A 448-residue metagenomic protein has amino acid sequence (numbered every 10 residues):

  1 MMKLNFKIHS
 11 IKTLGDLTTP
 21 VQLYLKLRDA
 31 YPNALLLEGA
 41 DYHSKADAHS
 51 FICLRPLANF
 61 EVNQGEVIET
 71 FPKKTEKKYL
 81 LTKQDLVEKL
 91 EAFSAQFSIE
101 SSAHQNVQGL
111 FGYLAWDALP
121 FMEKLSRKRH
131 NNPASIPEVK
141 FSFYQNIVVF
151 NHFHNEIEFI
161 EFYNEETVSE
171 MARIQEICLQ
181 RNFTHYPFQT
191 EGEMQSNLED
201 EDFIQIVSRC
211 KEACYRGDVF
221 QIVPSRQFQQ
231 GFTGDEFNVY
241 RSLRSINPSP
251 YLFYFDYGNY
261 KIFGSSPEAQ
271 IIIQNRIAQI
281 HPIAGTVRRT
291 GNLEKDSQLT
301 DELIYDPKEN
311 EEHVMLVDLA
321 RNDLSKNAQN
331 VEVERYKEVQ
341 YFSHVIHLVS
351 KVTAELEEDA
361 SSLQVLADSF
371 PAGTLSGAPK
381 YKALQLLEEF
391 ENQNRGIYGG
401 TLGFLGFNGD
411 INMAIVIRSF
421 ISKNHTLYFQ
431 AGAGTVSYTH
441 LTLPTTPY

Functional and structural regions predicted by a protein language model:
M1-L441: Extended alpha-helical targeting/anchoring segments, especially N-terminal organellar/secretory targeting helices
H440-Y448: Single conserved hydrophobic/aromatic residue that forms the stacking wall/gate of nucleotide- or nucleobase-binding
